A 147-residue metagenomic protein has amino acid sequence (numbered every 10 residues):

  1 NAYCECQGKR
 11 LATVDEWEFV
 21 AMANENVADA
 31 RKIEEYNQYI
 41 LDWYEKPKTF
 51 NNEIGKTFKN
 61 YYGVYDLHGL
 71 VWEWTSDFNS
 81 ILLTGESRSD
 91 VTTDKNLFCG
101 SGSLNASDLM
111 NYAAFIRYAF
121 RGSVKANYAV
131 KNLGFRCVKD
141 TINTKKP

Functional and structural regions predicted by a protein language model:
N1-R117, K131: Functional-site microenvironments in short loops/helix caps that host divalent-cation chemistry
F120-N127: Short, P/G- and charge-enriched loop/turn segments at secondary-structure junctions
A129-K146: Short, structured beta-strand segments at or near domain termini in extracellular proteins/domains
